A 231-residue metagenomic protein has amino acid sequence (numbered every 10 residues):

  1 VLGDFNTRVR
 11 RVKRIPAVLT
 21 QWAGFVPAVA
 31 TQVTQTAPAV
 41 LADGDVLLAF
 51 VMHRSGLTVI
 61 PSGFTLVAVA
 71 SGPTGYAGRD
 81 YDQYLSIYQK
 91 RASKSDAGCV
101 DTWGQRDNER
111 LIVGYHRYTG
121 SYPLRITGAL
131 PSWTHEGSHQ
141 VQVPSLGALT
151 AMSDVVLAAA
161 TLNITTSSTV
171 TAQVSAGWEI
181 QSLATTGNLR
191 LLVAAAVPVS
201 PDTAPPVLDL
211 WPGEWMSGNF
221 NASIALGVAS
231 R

Functional and structural regions predicted by a protein language model:
L2-R231: Primarily extracytoplasmic/secreted proteins and surface-exposed domains characterized by disulfide-bonded cysteine
